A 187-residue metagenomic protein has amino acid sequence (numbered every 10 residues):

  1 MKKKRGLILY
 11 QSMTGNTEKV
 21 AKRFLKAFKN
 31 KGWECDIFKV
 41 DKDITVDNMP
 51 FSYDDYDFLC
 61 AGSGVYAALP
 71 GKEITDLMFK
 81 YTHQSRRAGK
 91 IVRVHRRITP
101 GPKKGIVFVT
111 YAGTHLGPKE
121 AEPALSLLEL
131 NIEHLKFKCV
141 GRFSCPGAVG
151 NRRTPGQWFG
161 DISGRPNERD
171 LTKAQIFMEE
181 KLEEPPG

Functional and structural regions predicted by a protein language model:
K2-G6, N16, A27, K31-V40 (+1 more regions): FMN-binding flavodoxin-like domain, especially the glycine-rich phosphate-binding loop
I8-Y10: Hydrophobic core segments of beta-strands in well-ordered, beta-rich domains
S12-K19: Glycine-rich NAD(P) Rossmann-fold beta1-alpha1 loop
K22-F24: Short amphipathic alpha-helix
V40-V46: Short acidic loop-to-helix transition motifs that present clustered carboxylates
V46-D54: Short amphipathic alpha-helix with an adjacent loop that forms part of the alpha/beta core around
